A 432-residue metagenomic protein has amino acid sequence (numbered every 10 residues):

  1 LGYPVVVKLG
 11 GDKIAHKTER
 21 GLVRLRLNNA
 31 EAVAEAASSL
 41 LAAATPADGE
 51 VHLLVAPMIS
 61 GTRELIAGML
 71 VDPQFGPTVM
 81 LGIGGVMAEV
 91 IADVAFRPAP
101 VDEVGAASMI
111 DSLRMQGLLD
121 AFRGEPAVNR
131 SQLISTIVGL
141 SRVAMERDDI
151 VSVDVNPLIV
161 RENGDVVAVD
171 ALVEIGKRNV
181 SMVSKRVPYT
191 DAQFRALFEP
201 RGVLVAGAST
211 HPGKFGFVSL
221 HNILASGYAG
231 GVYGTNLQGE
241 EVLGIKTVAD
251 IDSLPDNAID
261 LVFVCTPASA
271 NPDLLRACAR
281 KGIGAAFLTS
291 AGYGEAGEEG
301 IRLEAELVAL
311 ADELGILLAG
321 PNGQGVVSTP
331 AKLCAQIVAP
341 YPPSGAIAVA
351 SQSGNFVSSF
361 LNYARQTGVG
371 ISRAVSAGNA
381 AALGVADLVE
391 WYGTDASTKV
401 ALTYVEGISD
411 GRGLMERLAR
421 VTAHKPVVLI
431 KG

Functional and structural regions predicted by a protein language model:
L1-G432: Catalytic-core regions of core metabolic enzymes, especially those transforming organic acids/acyl-group intermediates
